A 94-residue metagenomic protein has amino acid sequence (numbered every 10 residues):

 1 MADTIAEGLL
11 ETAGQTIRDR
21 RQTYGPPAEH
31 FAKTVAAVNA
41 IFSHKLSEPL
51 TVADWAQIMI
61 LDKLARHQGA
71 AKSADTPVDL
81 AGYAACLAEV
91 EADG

Functional and structural regions predicted by a protein language model:
M1-G94: Intrinsically disordered, low-complexity regulatory regions that flank transcription factor DNA-binding cores
